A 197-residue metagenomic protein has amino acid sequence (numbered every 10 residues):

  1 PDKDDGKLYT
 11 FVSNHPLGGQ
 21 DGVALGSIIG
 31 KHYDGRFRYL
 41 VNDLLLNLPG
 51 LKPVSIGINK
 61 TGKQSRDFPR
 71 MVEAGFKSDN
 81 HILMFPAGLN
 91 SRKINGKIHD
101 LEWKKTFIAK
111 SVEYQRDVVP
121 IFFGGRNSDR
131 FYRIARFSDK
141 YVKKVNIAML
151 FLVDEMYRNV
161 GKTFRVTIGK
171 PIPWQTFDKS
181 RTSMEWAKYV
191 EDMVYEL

Functional and structural regions predicted by a protein language model:
P1, V41-D43, R66-A74: Short, charged beta->alpha transition segments
P1-Y9: A short, well-structured juxtamembrane/interface segment
D2, G30, Y157-N159: Sterically constrained small-residue positions within well-ordered secondary structures of folded domains
D2, L46-L48, T61-R66, I172-F177: A short acidic, often aromatic-flanked loop/helix-cap motif at beta-alpha or helix-coil junctions that lines enzyme
L8-K63: Catalytic core of membrane glycerolipid acyltransferases/transacylases, capturing the structured, soluble-facing
F68-L197: Non-catalytic C-terminal accessory region of glycerolipid acyltransferases and related lyso-lipid remodeling enzymes
